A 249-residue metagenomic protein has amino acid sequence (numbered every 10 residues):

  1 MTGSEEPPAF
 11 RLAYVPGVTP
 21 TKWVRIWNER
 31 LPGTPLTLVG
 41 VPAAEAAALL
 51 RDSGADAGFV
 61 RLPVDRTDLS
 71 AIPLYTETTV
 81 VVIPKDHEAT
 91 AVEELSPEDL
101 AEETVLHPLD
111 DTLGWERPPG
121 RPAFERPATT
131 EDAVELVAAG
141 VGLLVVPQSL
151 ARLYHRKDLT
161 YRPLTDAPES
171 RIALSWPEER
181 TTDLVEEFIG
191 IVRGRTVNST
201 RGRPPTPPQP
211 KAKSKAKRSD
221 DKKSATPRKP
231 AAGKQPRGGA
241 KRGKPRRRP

Functional and structural regions predicted by a protein language model:
T2-L12, P16-G40, A48: Short alpha-helix C-terminal cap/hinge motif
K22, L164-K217: A late-sequence structural motif
I26, A44-T79, L159-T160: Short beta-strand-centered segments that line the small-molecule binding cleft or hinge of alpha/beta clamshell
N28-E29, V39, A43-A55, T130-V141: Short helices/loops that flank or line small-molecule/ion binding pockets
R61-T67, T130-L159: A ligand-binding cleft/hinge motif common to bilobed small-molecule-binding domains
A71-T79, I83-V105: Flexible hinge/capping segments at coil-to-helix
E93-R126, T182: Secondary-structure junction motif
R195-P249: Intrinsically disordered, Lys/Arg-rich low-complexity segments
